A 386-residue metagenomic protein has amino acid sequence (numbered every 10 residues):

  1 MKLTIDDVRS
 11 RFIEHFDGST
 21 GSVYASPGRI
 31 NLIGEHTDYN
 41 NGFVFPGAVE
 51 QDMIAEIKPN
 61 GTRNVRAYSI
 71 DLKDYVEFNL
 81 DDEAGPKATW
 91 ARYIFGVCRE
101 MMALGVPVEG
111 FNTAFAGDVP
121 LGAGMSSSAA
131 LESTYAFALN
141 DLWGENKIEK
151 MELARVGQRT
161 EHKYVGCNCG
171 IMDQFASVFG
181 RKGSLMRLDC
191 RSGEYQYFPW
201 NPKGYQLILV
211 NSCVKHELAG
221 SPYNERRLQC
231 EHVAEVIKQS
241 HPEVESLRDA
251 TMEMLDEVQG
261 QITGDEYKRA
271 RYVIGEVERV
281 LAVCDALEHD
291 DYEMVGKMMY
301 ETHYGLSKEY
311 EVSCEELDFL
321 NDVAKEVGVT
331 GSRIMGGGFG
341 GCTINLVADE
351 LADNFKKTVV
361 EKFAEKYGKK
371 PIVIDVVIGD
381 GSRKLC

Functional and structural regions predicted by a protein language model:
M1-R29, I54-K87, S184-G331, L346-C386: C-terminal nucleotide
M1-Y24, I30, G34, Y39-F43 (+5 more regions): Gly/Ser-rich oxyanion-binding loop with an adjacent helix/lid that shapes the negatively charged ligand pocket
N41-A48, R226-R227: Short Gly/aromatic-enriched secondary-structure transition segments
F45-A48, E56-P59, G105: Short, charge-rich binding segments
V49, C98, E231-A234: Short, amphipathic alpha-helical segments that act as regulatory/interfacial helices in nucleotide-processing proteins
T113-F115, V210-S212, T343: A structural signal for short, well-ordered beta-strand segments
A130, C342-L346: FabD-like malonyl-/acyl-CoA
